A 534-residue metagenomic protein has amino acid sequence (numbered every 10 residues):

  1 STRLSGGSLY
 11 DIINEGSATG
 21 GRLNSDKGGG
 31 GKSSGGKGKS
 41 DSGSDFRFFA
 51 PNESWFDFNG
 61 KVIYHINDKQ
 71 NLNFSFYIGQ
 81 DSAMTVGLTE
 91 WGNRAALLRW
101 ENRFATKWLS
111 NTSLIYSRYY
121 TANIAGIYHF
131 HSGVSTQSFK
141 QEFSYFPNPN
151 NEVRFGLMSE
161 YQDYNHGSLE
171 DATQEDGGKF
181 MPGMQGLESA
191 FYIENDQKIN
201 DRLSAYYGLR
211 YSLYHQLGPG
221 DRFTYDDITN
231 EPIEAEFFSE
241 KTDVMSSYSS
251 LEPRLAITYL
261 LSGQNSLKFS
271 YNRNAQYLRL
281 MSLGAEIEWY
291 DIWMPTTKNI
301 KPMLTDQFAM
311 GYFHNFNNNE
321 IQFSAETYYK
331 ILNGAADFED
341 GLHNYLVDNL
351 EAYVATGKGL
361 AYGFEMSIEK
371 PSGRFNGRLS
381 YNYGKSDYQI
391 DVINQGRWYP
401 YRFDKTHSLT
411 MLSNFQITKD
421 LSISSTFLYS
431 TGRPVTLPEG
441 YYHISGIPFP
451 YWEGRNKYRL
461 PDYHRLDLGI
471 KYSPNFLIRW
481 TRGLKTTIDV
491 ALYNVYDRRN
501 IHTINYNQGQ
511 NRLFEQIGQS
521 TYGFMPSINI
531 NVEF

Functional and structural regions predicted by a protein language model:
S1-W91: Periplasmic-side early beta-strands and strand-to-turn transitions of outer-membrane beta-barrels
G7-I13, S17-S42, A275, N333 (+4 more regions): C-terminal beta-signal and adjacent terminal beta-strands/loops of Gram-negative outer-membrane beta-barrel proteins
G38, K69, A105-L109, F146-E152 (+6 more regions): Short loop/turn motifs that connect adjacent beta-strands in outer-membrane beta-barrel proteins
P51, K69-S138, G177-K179, G183-M184 (+1 more regions): Flexible loop and strand-edge segments within Gram-negative outer membrane beta-barrel domains
Y120, D163-T173, G177, H215-E234 (+5 more regions): Surface-exposed extracellular loop regions of Gram-negative outer-membrane beta-barrel proteins, predominantly
S138, P295-K301, Q307, N318-S380 (+2 more regions): Outer membrane beta-barrel strand-and-loop segments of large Gram-negative receptors, especially TonB-dependent
S159-Q264, Y277, I393: Signature of Gram-negative outer-membrane beta-barrel scaffolds
Y328-I331, L350-E439: Gram-negative outer-membrane beta-barrel transporters
